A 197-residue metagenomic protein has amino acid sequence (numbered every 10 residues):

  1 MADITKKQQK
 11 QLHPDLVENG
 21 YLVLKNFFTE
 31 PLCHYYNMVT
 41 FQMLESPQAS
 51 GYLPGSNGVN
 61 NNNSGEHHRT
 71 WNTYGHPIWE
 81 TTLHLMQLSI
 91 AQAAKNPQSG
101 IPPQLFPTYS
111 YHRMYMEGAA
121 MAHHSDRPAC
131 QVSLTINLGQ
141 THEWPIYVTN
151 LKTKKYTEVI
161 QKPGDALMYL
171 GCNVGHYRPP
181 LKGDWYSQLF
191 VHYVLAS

Functional and structural regions predicted by a protein language model:
M1-A93: Non-heme Fe(II)/2-oxoglutarate
D3, Y193-S197: Short amphipathic alpha-helical segments
D15-E18, F106, W185: A short, polar/charged loop/turn motif at coil->beta-strand junctions and beta-hairpin connectors
V23-K25, M168, H192: Short, well-ordered beta-strand micro-motif
S64-N72, T82-Y147: Conserved double-stranded beta-helix
M114-V174, W185-L189, A196: Catalytic core of non-heme Fe(II) oxygenases with the double-stranded beta-helix
R178-G183: Short proline/glycine-enriched turn/loop segments at secondary-structure junctions
